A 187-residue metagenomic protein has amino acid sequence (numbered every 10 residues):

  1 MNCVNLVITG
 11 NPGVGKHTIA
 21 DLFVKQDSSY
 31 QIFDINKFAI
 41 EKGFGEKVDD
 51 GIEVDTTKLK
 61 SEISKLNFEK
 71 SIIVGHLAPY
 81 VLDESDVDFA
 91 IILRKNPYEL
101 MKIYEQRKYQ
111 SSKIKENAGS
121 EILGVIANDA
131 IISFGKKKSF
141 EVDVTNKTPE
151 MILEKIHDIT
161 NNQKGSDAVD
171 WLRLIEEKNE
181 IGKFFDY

Functional and structural regions predicted by a protein language model:
N2-N5: Pre-Walker A (Motif I) flank of P-loop NTPase domains
I8: Hydrophobic anchor at the beta1->P-loop junction of P-loop NTPases
N11: P-loop (Walker A) phosphate-binding loop of NTP-binding proteins
V14: ATP-binding Walker
H17: Walker A/P-loop
Y30-L82, Y98, D170, I175-E180: ATP-dependent small-molecule kinase phosphotransfer cores that center on conserved nucleotide phosphate-binding segments
D86-K108, N117: Conserved phosphate-donor/acceptor-positioning beta-strand/loop module used by diverse small-molecule
I131-Y187: NTP-dependent small-molecule kinase module
